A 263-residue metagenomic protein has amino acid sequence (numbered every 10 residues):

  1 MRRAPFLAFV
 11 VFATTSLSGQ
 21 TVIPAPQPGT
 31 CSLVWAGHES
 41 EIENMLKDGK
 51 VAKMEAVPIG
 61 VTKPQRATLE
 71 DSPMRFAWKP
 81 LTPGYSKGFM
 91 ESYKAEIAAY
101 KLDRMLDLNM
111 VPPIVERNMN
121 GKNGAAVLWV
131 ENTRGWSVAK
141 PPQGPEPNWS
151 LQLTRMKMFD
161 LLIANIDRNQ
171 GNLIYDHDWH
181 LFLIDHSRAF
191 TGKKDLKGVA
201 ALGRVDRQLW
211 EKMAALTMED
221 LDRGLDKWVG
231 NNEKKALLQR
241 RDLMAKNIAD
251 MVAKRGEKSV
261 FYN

Functional and structural regions predicted by a protein language model:
M1-A4: Positively charged n-region of N-terminal signal peptides that target proteins for export
L7-S16: Bacterial N-terminal signal peptides
Q20-P58, N231-N263: Regulatory N- and C-terminal appendages and interdomain linkers associated with kinase/kinase-like NTP transferase
I23-G29, L33-V34, P58-G60, P73-Y85 (+2 more regions): Active-site-flanking segments in enzyme catalytic domains
K47-G144, L161, N165: Conserved ATP-binding subdomain of kinase catalytic cores across diverse folds
A67, W78, Q152-T191, L237: Active-site acidic catalytic loop and adjacent metal/ATP-binding pocket of ATP-dependent phosphoryl transfer enzymes
N120-L162, G203-R204, A215-N231, K235: ATP-dependent phospho-/nucleotidyl transfer catalytic cores
Y175-N263: C-terminal catalytic region of ATP-dependent kinase domains
